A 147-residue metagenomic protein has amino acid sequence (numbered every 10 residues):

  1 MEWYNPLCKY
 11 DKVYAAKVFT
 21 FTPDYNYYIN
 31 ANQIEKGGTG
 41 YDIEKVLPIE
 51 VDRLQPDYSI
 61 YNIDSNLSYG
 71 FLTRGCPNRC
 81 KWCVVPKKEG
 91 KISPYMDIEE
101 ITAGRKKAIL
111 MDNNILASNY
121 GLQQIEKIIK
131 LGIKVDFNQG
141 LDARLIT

Functional and structural regions predicted by a protein language model:
M1-Y69: Glycine-rich beta-alpha loop elements in corrinoid/cobalamin-binding modules across cobalamin-dependent enzymes
Y14-V18, V85-T147: Core AdoMet radical
T22-D24, D42-V46, N78-W82, E89-K91 (+1 more regions): Short catalytic/ligand-binding loop motif for oxyanion handling, primarily in non-cytosolic enzymes, centered on
E35-G40, E44-L47, G75, G132-D136 (+1 more regions): Glycine-centered flexibility motif
Y58-E89, R105-D112: N-terminal pre-triad scaffold of radical SAM enzymes
